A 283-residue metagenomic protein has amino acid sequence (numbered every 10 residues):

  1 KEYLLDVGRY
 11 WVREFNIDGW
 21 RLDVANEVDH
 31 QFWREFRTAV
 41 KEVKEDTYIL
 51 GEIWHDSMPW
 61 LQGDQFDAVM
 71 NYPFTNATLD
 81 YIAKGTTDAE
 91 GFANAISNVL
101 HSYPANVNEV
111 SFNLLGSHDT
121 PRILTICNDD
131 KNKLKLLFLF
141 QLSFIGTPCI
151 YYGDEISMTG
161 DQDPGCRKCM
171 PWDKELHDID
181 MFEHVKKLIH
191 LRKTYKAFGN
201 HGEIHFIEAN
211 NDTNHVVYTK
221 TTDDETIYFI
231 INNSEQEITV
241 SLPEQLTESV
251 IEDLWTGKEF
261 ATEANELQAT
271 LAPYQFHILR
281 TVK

Functional and structural regions predicted by a protein language model:
K1-F15: An active-site-proximal structural segment forming one wall of the substrate-binding cleft that immediately precedes
E2-Y3, N106, N210: Short secondary-structure boundary/capping elements
R9, R13, D23-N106, F140 (+5 more regions): Active-site-proximal helices and loops of the catalytic beta/alpha 8
I17, F66-D67, G146-T147: A structural motif
G19, I123-I126, E203-I204: Surface-exposed cleft-lining segments at the edges of enzyme active sites
G19-R21, Y48-L50, S111-N113, C149: Structural preference for beta-strand elements that scaffold enzyme active sites
N106-N128: Active-site clefts of carbohydrate-active enzymes
K131-L134, I145, I150, S157-K283: Carbohydrate-interacting/catalytic domains
